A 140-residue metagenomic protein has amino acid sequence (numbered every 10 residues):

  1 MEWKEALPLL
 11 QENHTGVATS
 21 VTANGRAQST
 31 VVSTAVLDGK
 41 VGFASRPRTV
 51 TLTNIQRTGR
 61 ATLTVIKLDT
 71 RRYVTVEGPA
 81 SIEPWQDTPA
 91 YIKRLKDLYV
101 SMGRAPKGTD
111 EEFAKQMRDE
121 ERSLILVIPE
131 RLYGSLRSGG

Functional and structural regions predicted by a protein language model:
M1-K4, R46, V50, R118: Residues at secondary-structure transition points
M1-T15: Extreme N-terminal tail/first-helix region
L7-P8, S33, T53, K115-M117: Short secondary-structure boundary/capping segments
E12-N13, R57-T58, E120: Structured helix-beta-strand junction loops
N13-P47, T53, A61-I66, Y73-V76: Short beta-strand segments
Q56-A61, D97: Short, intrinsically disordered, mixed-charge
T70-G140: Charged, gly/pro-rich active-site loop segments
